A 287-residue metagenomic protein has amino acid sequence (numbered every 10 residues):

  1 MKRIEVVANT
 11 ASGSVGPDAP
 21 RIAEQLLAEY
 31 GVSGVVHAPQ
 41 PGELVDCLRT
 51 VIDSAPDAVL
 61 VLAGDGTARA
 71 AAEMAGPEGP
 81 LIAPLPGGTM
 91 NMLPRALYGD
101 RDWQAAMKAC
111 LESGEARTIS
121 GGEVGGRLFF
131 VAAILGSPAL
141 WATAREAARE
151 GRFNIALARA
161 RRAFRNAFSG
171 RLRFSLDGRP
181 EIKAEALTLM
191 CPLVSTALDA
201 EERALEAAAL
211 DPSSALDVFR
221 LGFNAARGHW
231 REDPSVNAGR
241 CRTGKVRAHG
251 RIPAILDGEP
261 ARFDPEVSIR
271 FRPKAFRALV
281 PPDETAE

Functional and structural regions predicted by a protein language model:
M1-V59, R69, A105, E115 (+2 more regions): ATP/NTP phosphate-donor binding region
V7-N9, L85, L210: Short hydrophobic segments within beta-strands
V61-D65: N-terminal glycine-rich "phosphate-gripper" loop used for MgATP/nucleotide binding and carboxylate activation
T67-A71, M92: Short glycine/serine/threonine-rich phosphate/pyrophosphate-binding segments that cradle anionic phosphate groups
G76-L189: Catalytic core of DAGKc-family lipid kinases
F129-A132, P180-C191, G239, I255-G258 (+1 more regions): Short amphipathic beta-strand/extended segments with alternating polar/hydrophobic composition
R179-E232: Internal helical hairpin/lid segments
A209-E287: ATP/nucleoside-binding phosphotransfer catalytic cores, i.e., glycine-rich phosphate-binding loops
